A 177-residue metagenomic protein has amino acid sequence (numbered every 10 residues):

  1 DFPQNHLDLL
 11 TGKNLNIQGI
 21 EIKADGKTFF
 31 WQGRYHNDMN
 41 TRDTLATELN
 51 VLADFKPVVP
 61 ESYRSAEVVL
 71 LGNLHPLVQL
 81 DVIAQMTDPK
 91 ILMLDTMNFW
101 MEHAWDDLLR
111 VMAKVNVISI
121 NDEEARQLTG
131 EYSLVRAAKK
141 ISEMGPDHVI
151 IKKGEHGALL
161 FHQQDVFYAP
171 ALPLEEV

Functional and structural regions predicted by a protein language model:
D1-L70, Q85-P89: Conserved N-terminal subdomain of the carbohydrate kinase-like
L15, P89-I91, V115, D147 (+1 more regions): A structural micro-motif
N16-I20, I91-T96, F167-A171: Short hydrophobic/aromatic-enriched beta-strand-loop microsegments
I22-A24, T96-W100, E123, L172-E176: Short, acidic/turn-prone active-site loops that include or flank metal/cofactor- and phosphate-binding residues
Y35, I120, A171: Active-site donor-binding loop signature of nucleotide-sugar glycosyltransferases
R64, A113, M144: Structured loop/turn residues at beta-strand edges in well-structured enzyme cores
V68-K139, G157-A158: Conserved beta-alpha-beta core of the PfkB/ribokinase-like small-molecule kinase fold
L134-V177: Conserved phosphate-binding/catalytic region of the ribokinase-like
